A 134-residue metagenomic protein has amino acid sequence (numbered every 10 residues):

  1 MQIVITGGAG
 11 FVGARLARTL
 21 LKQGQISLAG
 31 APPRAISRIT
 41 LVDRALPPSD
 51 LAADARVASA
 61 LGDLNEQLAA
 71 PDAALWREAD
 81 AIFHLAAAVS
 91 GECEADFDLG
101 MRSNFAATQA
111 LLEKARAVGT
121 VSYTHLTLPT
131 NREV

Functional and structural regions predicted by a protein language model:
I3-I26: N-terminal Rossmann NAD(P)H-binding glycine-rich loop of SDR-like oxidoreductase domains
Q23-R38: Short mixed-charge
L41: Conserved SAM-binding motif I beta-strand of class I
A45-P47: Helix N-cap at the beta1-alpha1 junction of Rossmann-like dinucleotide-binding domains, i.e., the first residues
A55-E66: Rossmann-fold cofactor-recognition segment
L64-S103: NAD(P)H-binding glycine-rich loop region in Rossmannoid oxidoreductase-like domains and their noncatalytic homologs
I82, A95-Y123: NAD(P)-cofactor binding segment of oxidoreductase domains
T124-T130: Conserved small/polar residues in nucleotide/adenosyl-binding loops
